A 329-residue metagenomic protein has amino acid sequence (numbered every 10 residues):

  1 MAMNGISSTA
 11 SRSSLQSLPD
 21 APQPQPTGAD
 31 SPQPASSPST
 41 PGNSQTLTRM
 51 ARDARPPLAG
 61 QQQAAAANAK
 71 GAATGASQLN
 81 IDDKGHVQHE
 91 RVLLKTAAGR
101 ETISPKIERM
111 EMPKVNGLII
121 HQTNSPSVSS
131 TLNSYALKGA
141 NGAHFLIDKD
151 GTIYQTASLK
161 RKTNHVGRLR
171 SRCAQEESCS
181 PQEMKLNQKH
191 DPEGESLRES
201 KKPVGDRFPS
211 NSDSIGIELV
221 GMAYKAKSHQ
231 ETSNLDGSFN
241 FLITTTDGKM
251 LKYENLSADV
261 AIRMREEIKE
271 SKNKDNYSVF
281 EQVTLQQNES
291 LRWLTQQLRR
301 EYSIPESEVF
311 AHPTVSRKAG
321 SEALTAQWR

Functional and structural regions predicted by a protein language model:
A2-A72: Low-complexity, intrinsically disordered export/secretion signals at extreme N-termini
Q45-T46, M50, P56-P105: N-terminal pre-domains immediately preceding structured catalytic cores
N80-S303: Active-site-adjacent loop/helix surface patches within enzyme catalytic domains that shape the substrate-binding cleft
I304-A319: Acidic/histidine-rich, metal-coordinating catalytic segments
R317-R329: Short, low-complexity, polybasic intrinsically disordered segments
